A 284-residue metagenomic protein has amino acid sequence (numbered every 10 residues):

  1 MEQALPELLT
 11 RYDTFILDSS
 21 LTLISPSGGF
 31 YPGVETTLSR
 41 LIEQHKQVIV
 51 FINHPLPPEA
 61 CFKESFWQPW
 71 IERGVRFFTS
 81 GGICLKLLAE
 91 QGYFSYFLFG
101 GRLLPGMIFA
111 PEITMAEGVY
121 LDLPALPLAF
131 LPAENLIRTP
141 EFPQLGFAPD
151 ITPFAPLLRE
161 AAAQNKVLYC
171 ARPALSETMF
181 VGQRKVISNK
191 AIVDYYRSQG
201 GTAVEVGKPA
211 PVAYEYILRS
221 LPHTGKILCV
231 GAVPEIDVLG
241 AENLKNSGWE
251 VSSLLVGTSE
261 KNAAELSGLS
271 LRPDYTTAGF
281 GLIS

Functional and structural regions predicted by a protein language model:
M1-E35, S39-I42, P57, E64-F78 (+2 more regions): Asp-based, Mg2+/Mn2+-dependent phosphohydrolase catalytic module
H54: Glycine-rich loop-to-alpha-helix module at the N-terminal edge of alpha/beta enzyme cores
I83, L87: Short alpha-helix plus adjacent loop in nuclease-associated cores
F97: Short beta-strand-loop elements within alpha/beta enzyme cores that line or abut nucleotide/cofactor pockets
G100: A basic- and aromatic-enriched beta-loop-alpha substructure that forms the phosphate/nucleotide- and DNA/RNA-contacting
